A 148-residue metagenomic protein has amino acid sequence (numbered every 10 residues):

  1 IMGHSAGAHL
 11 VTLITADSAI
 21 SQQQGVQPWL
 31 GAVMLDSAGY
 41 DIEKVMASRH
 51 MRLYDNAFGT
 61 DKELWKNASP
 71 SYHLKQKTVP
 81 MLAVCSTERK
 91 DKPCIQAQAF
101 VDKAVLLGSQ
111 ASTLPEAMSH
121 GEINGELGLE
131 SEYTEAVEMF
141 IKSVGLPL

Functional and structural regions predicted by a protein language model:
I1-A47: Primarily recognizes the serine-hydrolase "nucleophile elbow" in alpha/beta-hydrolase and SGNH/GDSL folds
T15-D17, A47-H50, Q96-A99, G128-L129: Short, glycine/charged-enriched secondary-structure capping and boundary segments
G31, P80, Q110: Residues at the starts of beta-strands that form the adenosine-phosphate
A38, I42-H73: Mobile cap/lid helix-loop segments that gate and shape the active-site cleft of serine hydrolases
P70-T78, I95: Conserved serine/cysteine hydrolase catalytic core
K77, L82-C85: Short beta-strand/loop motif that positions the catalytic acidic residue of the alpha/beta-hydrolase fold
V84, I95-V101, V105-L148: C-terminal catalytic histidine-bearing segment of alpha/beta-hydrolase fold enzymes
E88-K92: Acidic catalytic loop of the alpha/beta-hydrolase fold
